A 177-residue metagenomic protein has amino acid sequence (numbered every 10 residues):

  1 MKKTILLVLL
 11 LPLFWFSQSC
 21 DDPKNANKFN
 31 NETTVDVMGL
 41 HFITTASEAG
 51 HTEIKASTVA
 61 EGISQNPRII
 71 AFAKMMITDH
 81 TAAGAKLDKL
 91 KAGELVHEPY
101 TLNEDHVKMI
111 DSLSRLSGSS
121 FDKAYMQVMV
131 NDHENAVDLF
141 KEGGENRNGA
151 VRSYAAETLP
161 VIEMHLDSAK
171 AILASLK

Functional and structural regions predicted by a protein language model:
K3-L6, W15-F16, C20-K177: His/Met- and acidic-residue-enriched segments that coordinate or traffic transition-metal cofactors and support
